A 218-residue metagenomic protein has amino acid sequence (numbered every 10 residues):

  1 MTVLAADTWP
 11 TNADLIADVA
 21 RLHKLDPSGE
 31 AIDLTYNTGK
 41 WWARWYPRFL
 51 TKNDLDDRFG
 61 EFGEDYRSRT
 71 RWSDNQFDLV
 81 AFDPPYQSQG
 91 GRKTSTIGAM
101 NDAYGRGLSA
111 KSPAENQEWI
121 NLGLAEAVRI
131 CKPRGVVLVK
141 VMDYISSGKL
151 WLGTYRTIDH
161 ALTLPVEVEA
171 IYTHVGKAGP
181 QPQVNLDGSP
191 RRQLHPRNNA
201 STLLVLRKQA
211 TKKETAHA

Functional and structural regions predicted by a protein language model:
M1-A218: Class I S-adenosyl-L-methionine-dependent methyltransferase catalytic core
